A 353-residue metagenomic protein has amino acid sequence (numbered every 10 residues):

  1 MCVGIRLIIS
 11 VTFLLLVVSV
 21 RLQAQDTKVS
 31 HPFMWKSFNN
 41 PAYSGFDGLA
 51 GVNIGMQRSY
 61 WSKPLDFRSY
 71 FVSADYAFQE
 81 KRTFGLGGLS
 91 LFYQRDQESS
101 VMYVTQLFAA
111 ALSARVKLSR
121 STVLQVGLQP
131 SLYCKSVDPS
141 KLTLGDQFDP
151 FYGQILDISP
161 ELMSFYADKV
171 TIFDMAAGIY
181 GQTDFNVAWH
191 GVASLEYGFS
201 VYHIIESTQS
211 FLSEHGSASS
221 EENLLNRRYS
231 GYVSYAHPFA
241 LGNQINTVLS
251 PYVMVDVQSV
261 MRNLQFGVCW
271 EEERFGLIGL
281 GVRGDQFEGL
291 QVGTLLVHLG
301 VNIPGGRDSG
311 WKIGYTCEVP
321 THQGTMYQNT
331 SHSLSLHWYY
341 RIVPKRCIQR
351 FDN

Functional and structural regions predicted by a protein language model:
M1-D26, R341-N353: Cleavable N-terminal export/targeting peptides
Q25-N353: Subset of outer-membrane beta-barrel
